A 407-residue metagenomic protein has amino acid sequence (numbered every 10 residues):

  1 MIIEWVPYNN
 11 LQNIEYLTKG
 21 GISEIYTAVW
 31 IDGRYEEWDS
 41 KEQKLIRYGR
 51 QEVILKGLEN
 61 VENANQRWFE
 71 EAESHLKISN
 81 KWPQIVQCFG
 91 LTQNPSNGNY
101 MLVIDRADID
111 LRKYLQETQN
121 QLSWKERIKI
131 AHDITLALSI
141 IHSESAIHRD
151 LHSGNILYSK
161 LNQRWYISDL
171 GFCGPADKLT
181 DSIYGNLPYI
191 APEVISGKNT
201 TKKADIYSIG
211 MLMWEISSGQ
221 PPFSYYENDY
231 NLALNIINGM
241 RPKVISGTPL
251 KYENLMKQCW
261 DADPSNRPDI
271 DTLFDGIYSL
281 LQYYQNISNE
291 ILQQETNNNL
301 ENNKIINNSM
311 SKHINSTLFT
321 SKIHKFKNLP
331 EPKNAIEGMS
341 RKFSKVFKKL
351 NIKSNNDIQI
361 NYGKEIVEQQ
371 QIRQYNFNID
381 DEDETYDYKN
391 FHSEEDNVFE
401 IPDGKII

Functional and structural regions predicted by a protein language model:
E24-E59: Glycine-rich ATP phosphate-binding loop
Q87-Y100: Short beta-strand micro-motifs within the conserved protein kinase catalytic domain, predominantly in the N-lobe
N97-D110: Conserved short submotifs of the Hanks-type protein kinase catalytic core that shape the nucleotide-binding pocket
E117-K129: Activation segment of protein kinase catalytic domains, centered on the conserved DFG
H142-S159: Catalytic-loop of the protein kinase fold
G154-P188: Activation segment/activation loop of eukaryotic-type protein kinase catalytic domains
D205: Conserved catalytic-loop aspartate of Hanks-type protein kinases
K243-S246, W260-T272: A conserved short helix/loop substructure at the end of the activation segment of eukaryotic-like protein kinase domains
